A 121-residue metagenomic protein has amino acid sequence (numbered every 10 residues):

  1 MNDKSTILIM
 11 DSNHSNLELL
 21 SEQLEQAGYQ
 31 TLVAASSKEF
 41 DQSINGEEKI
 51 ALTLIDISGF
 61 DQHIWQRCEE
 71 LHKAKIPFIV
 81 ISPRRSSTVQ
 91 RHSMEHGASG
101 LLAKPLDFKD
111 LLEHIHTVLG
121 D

Functional and structural regions predicted by a protein language model:
H14-L32: Two-component/phosphorelay signaling modules centered on CheY-like receiver
G28-K38, S43: Short hydrophobic/Thr-rich beta-strand motif most characteristic of the beta2 strand and flanking loop of CheY-like
E39, F60, R84-T88: Negatively charged, flexible loop motifs adjacent to catalytic sites in prokaryotic signal transduction proteins
L54-E69: Conserved phosphotransfer microenvironments
R85-L101: Alpha4 helix (beta4-alpha4-beta5 surface) of REC/receiver domains from two-component response regulators
T88, L106-I115: C-terminal output helix
H116-D121: The C-terminal output helix
